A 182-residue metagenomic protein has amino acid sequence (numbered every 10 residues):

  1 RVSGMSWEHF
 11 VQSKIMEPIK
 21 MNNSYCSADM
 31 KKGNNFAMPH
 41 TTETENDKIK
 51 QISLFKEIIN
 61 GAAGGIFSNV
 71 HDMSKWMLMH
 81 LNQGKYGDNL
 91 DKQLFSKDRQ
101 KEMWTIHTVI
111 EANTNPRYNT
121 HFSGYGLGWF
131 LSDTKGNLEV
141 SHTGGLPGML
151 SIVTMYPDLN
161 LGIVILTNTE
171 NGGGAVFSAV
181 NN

Functional and structural regions predicted by a protein language model:
R1-P39, L94-K97: Active-site helix/loop module of the DD-peptidase/beta-lactamase fold, centered on the serine-lysine SxxK catalytic
S6-S13, E17, K50-N182: Catalytic loop of the DD-peptidase/beta-lactamase superfamily, centered on the K-T-G motif and neighboring
M21, T42-N46, M79: Glycine-rich, acidic and aromatic/proline-enriched surface loops and short helix-turn segments that act as binding
A28-K32, T44-I49: Short, structured secondary-structure boundary patches
H40-T41, W104: Intrinsically disordered/low-complexity terminal segments and short unstructured peptides
